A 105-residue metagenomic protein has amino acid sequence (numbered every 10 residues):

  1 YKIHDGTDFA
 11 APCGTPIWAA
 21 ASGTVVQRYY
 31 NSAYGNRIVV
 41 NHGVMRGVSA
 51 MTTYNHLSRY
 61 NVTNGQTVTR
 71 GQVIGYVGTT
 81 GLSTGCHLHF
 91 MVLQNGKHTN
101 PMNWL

Functional and structural regions predicted by a protein language model:
Y1-A19, H42, Q94: Short glycine/threonine/proline-enriched tight-turn/helix- or strand-capping micro-motif at secondary-structure
F9, R37-V40, T69-G81: Short hydrophobic beta/alpha edge segments that flank linear recognition/processing sites
A10, M45-S49, Y60-Q72, M91-L105: Acidic, glycine-rich catalytic/binding loops that coordinate metals and/or anionic ligands
P16-V26, V62-V77: Short, well-structured beta-strand-loop connectors
A19-N61, C86-Q94: Zn2+-dependent peptidoglycan hydrolase active-site motif and core
N31, L57, T79-T80, W104: Residue-level structural signal for beta-strand termini and adjacent loop
